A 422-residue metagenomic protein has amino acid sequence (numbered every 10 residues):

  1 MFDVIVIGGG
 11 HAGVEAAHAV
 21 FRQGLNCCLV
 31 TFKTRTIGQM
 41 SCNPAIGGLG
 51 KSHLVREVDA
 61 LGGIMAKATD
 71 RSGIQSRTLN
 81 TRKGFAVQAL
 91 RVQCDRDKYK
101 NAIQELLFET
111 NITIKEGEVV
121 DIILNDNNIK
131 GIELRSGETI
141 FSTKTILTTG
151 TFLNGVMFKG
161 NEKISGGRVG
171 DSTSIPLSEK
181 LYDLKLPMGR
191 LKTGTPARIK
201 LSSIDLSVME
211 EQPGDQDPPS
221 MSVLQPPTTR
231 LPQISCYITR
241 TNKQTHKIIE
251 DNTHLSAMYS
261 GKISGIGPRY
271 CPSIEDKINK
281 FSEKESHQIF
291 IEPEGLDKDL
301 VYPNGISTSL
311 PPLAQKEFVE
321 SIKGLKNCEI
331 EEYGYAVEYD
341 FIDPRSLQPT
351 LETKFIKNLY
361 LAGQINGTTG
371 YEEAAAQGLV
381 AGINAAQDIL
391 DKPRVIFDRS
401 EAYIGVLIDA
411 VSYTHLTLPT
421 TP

Functional and structural regions predicted by a protein language model:
M1-A12: Beta1/beta-strand and adjacent pyrophosphate-binding region of the FAD-binding site in flavoprotein oxidoreductases
A16-D121, T148-R168, S172, P176-S178 (+3 more regions): Conserved N-terminal/central alpha/beta ligand/cofactor-binding core
R135-K144: Core beta-strand elements of the Rossmann-like FAD/NAD(P) dinucleotide-binding domain in flavoenzyme oxidoreductases
G194-L201, E250, G261-S273, E331-R345: Flavin (FAD/FMN) cofactor-binding core of flavoprotein oxidoreductases
Q216-I263, E285-Y335: Conserved FAD/dinucleotide-binding core of flavoprotein oxidoreductases
Y302-T368, I396-D409: A glycine-rich dinucleotide-binding beta-alpha-beta segment and adjacent secondary-structure elements that constitute
A375-V395: Internal hydrophobic alpha-helix adjacent to the cofactor/substrate pocket in enzyme cavities
T414-T420: Conserved small/polar residues in nucleotide/adenosyl-binding loops
